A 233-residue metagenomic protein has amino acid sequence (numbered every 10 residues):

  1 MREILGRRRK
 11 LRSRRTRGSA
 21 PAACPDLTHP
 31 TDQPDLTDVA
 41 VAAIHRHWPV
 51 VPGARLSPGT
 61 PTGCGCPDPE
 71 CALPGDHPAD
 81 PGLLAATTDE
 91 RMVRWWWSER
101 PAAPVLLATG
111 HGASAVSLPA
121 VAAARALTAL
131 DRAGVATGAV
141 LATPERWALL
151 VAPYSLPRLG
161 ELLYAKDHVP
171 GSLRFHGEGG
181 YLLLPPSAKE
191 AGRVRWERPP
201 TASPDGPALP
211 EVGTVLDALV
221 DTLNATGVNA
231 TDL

Functional and structural regions predicted by a protein language model:
M1-E145, L150-L233: Conserved phosphate/metal-binding and DNA-contacting active-site motifs used in DNA phosphodiester-bond processing
